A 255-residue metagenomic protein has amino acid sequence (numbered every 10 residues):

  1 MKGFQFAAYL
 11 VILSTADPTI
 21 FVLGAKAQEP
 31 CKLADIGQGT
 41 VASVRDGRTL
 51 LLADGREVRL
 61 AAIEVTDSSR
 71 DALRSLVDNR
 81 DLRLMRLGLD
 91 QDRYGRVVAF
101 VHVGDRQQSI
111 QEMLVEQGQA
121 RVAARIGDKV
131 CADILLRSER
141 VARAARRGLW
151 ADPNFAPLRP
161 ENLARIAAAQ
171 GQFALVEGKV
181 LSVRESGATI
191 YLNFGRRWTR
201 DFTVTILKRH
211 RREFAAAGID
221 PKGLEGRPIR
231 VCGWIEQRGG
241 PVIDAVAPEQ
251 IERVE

Functional and structural regions predicted by a protein language model:
K2-Q5, D17-E255: Small beta-barrel nucleic-acid-binding modules, primarily SNase/OB-fold domains and secondarily Tudor-like barrels
F6-L13: Sec-dependent N-terminal signal peptides
